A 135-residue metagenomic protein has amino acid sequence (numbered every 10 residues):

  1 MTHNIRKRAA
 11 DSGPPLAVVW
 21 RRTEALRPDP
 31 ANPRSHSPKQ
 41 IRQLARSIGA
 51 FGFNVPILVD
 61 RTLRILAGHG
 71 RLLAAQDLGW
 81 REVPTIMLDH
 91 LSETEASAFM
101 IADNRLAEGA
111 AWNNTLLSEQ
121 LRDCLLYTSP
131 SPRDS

Functional and structural regions predicted by a protein language model:
M1-L44: N-terminal leader or domain-start segments enriched in small/polar residues
S12-R21, A25, A45, G49-L106: A short, basic-hydrophobic beta/loop patch
G109: C-terminal active-site-capping segments
Y127-D134: Conserved small/polar residues in nucleotide/adenosyl-binding loops
